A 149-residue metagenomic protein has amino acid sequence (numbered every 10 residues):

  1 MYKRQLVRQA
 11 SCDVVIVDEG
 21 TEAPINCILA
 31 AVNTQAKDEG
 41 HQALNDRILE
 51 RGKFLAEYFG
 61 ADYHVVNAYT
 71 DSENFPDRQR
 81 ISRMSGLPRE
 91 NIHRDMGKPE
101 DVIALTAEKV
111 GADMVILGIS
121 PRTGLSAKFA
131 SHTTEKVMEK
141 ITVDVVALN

Functional and structural regions predicted by a protein language model:
K3-P24, A107-N149: Gly/Ser-rich helix-loop-strand patches that form or flank binding pockets for ribonucleotide-derived cofactors
Q5-C12, E19-V65, Q79, R83: Short acidic/Ser/Thr-enriched loop-to-helix initiation segments
V15, L29, H64-V66, H93 (+2 more regions): Hydrophobic/aromatic beta-strand patches that form the interior of the parallel beta-sheet core in alpha/beta enzyme
N67-S72: Active-site rim beta-loop-alpha module in soluble metabolic enzymes
N74, D101-I103, T123-A127: Short active-site-adjacent structural elements
D77, K98-A104, T133: Short acidic active-site motifs
S82-H93: Nucleotide-activated donor-binding/catalytic signature segment of Leloir-type glycosyltransferases, i.e., the conserved
